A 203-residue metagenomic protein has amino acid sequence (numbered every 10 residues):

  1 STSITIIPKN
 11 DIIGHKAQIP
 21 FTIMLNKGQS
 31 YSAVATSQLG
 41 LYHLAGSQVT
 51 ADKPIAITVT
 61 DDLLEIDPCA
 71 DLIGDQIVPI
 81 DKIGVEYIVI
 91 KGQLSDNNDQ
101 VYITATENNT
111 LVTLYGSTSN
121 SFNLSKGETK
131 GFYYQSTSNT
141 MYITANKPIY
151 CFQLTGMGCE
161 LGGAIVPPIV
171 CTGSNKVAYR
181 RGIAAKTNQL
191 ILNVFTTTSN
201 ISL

Functional and structural regions predicted by a protein language model:
S1-L203: Extracellular lectin-like interaction modules
